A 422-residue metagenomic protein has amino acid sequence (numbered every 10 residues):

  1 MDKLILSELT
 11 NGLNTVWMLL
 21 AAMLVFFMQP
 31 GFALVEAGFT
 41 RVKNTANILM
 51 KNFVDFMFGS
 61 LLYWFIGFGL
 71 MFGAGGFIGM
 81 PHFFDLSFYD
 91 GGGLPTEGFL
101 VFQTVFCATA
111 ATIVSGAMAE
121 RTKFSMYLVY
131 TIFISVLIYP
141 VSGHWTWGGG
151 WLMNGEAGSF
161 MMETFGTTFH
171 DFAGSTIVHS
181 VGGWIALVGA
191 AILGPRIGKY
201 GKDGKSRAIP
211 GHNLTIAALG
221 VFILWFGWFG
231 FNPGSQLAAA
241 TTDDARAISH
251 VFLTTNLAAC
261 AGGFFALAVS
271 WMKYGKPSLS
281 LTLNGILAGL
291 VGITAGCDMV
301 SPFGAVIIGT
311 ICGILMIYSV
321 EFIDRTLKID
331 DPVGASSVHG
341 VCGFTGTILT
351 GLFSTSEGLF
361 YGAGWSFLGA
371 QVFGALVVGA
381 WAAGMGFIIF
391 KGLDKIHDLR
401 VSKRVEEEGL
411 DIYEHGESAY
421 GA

Functional and structural regions predicted by a protein language model:
M1-A422: Glycine- and aromatic-enriched membrane alpha-helices
